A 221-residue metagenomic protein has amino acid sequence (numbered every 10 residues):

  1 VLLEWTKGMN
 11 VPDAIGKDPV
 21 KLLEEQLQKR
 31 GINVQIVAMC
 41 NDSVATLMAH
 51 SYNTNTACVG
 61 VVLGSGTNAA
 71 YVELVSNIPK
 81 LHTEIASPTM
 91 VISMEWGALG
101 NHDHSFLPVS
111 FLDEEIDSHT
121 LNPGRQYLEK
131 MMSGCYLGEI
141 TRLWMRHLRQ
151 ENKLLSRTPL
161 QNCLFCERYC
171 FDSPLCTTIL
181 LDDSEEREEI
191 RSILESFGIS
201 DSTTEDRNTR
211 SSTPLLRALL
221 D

Functional and structural regions predicted by a protein language model:
V1-S51, N55-V59, V75-L107: Glycine-rich phosphate-binding loop and adjoining helix at the ATP-binding site of ATP-dependent phosphoryl-transfer
E25-Q28, S51-N53, V59, S76 (+2 more regions): ATP-binding/phosphotransfer module of carbohydrate and carboxylate kinases, centering on a glycine-rich
S43-V44, V61-G66, D221: A short acidic Gly-Thr/Ser loop motif
C58, V62-G66, E95, M132: Short glycine/serine/threonine-biased micro-segments
A70-L74: Short beta-strand-to-turn element immediately C-terminal to the catalytic PLP-Schiff-base lysine in fold type I
